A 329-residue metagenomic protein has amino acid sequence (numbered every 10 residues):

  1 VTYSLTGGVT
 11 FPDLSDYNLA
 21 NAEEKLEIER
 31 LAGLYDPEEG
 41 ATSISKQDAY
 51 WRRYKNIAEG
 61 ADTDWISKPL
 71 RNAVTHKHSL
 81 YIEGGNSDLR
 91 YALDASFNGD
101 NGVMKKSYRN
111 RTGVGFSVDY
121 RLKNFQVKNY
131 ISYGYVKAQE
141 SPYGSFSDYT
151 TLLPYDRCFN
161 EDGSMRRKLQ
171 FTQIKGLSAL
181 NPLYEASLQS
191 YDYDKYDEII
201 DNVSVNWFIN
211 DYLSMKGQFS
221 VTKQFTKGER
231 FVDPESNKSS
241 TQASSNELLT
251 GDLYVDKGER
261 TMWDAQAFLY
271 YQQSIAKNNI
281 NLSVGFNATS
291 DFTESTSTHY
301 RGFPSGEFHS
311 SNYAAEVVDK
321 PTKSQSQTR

Functional and structural regions predicted by a protein language model:
V1-K105, P142-S145, P182-D192, N206-F208: Residues embedded in well-ordered regular secondary structure
V1-P12, N86-G163, S190-T226, D252-S297: Transmembrane beta-barrel strand/turn architecture of Gram-negative outer membrane proteins
T2, D13-L19, L26-A32, P37 (+15 more regions): Generic alpha-helix signal with a bias toward terminal, lower-confidence helices and secondary-structure junctions
A22-G60, D148-E185, R230-G251, E294-T322: Surface-exposed loop/turn segments flanking beta-strands in extracellular/periplasmic regions
Y54-E83, D233, N246-R329: Outer-membrane beta-barrel transmembrane domain signature of Gram-negative proteins, especially the mid-to-C-terminal
A179-Q242, Y313-R329: Extended alpha-helical regions
